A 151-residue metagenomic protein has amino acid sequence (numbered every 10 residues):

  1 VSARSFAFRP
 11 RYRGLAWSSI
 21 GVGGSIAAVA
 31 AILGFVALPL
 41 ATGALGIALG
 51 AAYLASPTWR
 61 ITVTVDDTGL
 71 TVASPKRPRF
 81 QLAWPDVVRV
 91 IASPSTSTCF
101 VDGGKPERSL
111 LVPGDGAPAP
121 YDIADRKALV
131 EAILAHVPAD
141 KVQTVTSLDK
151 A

Functional and structural regions predicted by a protein language model:
V1-L33, P106-E107, G114-P118, T144-A151: N-terminal membrane-targeting/pre-transmembrane regions
R9-R11, D66, S93, D102 (+2 more regions): A structural detector for beta-sheet-dominated domains
L15, A31-G46: Hydrophobic alpha-helical transmembrane segments
G46-W84, R89: Conserved beta-hairpin
K76, S93-G104, K150: Short acidic, Gly/Pro-enriched loop/turn segments at secondary-structure junctions
T98-A132: Canonical phosphoinositide-binding patch of PH/PH-like domains
P138-T144: Mixed-charge, Lys/Arg-enriched low-complexity segments
